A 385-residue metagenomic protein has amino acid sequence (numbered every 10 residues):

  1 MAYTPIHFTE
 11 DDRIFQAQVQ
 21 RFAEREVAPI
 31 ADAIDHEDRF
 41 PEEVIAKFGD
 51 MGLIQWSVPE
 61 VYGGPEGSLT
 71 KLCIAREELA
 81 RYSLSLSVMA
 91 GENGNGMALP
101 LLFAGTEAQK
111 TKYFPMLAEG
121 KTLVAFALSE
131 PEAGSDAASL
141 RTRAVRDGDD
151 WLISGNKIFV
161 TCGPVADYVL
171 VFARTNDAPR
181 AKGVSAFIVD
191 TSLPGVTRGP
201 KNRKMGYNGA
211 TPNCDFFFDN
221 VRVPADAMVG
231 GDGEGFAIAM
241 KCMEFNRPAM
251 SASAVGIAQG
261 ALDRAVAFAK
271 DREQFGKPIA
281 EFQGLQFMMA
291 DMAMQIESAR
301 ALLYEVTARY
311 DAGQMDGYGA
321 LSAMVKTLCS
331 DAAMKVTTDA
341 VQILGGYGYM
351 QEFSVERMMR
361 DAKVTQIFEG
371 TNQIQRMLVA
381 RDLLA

Functional and structural regions predicted by a protein language model:
M1-Y82, L86, E92, A104-Q109 (+6 more regions): Alpha-helical interface subdomain recognition
E92-A98: Short, conserved phosphate-binding/catalytic loop or strand-edge motifs used in phosphoryl-/nucleotidyl-transfer
L99-A104, A178: Flexible, glycine-rich active-site loops centered on histidine and acidic residues that chelate a metal or position
L117, E132-S135, F159-C162, T175-A178 (+1 more regions): Short Gly/Pro-enriched turn/cap motifs at secondary-structure boundaries
G120-L128: A short, Trp-centered hydrophobic/proline-enriched beta-strand micro-motif
A125, S139-R143, D150, Y168-F172 (+2 more regions): Conserved hydrophobic/aromatic beta-strand scaffold that supports enzyme active sites
S139, P194-R222: Flexible, small-/acidic-enriched active-site or ligand-binding loops
S154-G199: A short core secondary-structure module
